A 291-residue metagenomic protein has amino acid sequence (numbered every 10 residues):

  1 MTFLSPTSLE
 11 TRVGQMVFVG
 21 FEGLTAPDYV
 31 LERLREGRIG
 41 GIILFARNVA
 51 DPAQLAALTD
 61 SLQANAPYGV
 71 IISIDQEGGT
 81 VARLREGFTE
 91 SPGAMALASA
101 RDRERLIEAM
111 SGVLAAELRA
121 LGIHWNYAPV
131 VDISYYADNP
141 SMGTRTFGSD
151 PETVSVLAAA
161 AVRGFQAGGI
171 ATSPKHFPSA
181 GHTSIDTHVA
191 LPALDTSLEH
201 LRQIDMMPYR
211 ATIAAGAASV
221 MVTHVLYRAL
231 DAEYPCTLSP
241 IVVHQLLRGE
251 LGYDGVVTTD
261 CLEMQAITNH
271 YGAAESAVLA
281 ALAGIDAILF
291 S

Functional and structural regions predicted by a protein language model:
M1-I39: N-terminal basic, low-complexity leaders that serve as flexible interaction/assembly modules and, when applicable, as
S8, G20, A26-Y29, R47-A66 (+4 more regions): Second-shell residues forming the walls of enzyme active-site clefts
E32-F45, V113-W125: Catalytic domains of carbohydrate-active enzymes, especially glycoside hydrolases
A82-G87, G93, A137-N139: Short, conserved acidic/polar surface loops in the N-terminal third of protein domains
F88-R103, T146-G148: A charged helix-plus-loop insertion that forms the helical arch/lid used to bind and gate nucleic-acid substrates
S99-I123, D205, A214, S276-L282: Alpha-helical scaffold segments that flank or form the walls of functional sites
V131-S141: Short, conserved phosphate-binding/catalytic loop or strand-edge motifs used in phosphoryl-/nucleotidyl-transfer
